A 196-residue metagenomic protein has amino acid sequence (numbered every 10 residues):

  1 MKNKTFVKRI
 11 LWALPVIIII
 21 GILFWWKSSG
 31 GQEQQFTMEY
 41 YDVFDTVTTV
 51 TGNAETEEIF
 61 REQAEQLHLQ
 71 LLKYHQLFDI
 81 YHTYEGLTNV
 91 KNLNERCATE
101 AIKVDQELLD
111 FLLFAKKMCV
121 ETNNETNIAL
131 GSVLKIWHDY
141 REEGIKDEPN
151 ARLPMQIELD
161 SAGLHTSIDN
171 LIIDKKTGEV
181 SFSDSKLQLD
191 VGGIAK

Functional and structural regions predicted by a protein language model:
K2-G192: A contiguous, well-ordered beta/alpha segment that forms the leading edge of an enzyme domain
